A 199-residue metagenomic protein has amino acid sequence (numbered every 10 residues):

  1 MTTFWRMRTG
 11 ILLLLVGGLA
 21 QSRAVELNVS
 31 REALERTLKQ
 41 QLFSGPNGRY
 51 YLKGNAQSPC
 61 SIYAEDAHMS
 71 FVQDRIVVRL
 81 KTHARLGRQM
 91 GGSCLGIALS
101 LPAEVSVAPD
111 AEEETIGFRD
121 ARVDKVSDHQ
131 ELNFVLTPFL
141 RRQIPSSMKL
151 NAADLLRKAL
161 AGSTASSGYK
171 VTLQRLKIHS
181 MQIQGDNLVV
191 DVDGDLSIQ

Functional and structural regions predicted by a protein language model:
M1-T9: Bacterial N-terminal signal peptides that target proteins for export
W5, G17, D124-D128: N-terminal non-cleavable signal-anchor helices
I11-L12, L176: Residue-level detector of solvent-exposed, low-hydrophobicity positions
L13-S22: Hydrophobic h-region of N-terminal signal peptides that target proteins for export in Gram-negative bacteria
S22-Q199: Extracellular/lumenal and peripheral-membrane lipid-interaction modules
